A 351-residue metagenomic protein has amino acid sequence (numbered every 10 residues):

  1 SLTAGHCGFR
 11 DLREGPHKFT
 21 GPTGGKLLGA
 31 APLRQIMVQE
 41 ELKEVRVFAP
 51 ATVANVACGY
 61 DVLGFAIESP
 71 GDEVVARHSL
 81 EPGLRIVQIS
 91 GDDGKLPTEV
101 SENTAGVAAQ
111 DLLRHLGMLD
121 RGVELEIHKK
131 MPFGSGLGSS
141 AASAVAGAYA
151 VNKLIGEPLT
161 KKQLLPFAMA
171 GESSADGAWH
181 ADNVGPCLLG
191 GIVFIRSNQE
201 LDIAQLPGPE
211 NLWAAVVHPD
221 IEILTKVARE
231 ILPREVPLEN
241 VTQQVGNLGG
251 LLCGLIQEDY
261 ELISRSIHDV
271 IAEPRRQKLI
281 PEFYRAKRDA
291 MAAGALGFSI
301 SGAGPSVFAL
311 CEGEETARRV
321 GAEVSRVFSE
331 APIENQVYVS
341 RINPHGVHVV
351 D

Functional and structural regions predicted by a protein language model:
L12-P16, T20-G21, K26, A30-L33: Short, low-complexity intrinsically disordered segments enriched in A/P/G/S/L with frequent Arg, especially at protein
M37-S135, K153, E157-L159, L189-G190 (+2 more regions): ATP-binding N-lobe of GHMP and related small-molecule kinases
R77, C187-N198, A309-E312, V350-D351: Short beta-strand-to-turn element immediately C-terminal to the catalytic PLP-Schiff-base lysine in fold type I
P82-R85, T225, E315-G321: Short, conserved charged micro-motifs
L119-D202: Gly/Ser-rich oxyanion-binding loop with an adjacent helix/lid that shapes the negatively charged ligand pocket
V216-K278: Active-site rim beta-loop-alpha module in soluble metabolic enzymes
L255-D351: Glycine-rich, charge-dense phosphate/pyrophosphate-binding loop(s) and the adjacent flexible "lid"/catalytic subdomain
